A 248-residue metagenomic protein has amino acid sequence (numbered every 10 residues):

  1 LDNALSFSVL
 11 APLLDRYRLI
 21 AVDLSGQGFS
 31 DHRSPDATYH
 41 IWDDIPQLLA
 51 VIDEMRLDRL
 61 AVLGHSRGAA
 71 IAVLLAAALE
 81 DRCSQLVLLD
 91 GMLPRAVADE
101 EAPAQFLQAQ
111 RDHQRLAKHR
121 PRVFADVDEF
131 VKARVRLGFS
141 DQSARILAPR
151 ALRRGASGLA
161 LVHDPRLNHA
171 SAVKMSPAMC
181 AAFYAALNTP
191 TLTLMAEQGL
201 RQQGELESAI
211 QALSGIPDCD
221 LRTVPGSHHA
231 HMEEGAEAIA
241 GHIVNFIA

Functional and structural regions predicted by a protein language model:
L1-D31: Conserved HGGG/HGGXW glycine-rich cap/lid loop of the alpha/beta-hydrolase fold
S6-S8, S30-D36, V97-E100, G204-E205: Conserved catalytic-core motifs of eukaryotic protein kinase domains, centered on the activation segment
I20-L63, G241: Active-site loop/oxyanion-hole signature of alpha/beta-hydrolase fold enzymes
L57-A102: Conserved hydrolase catalytic core segment
L89-V123: A catalytic-pocket lid/entrance helix-loop region that shapes and gates access to the active site across common
V123-L200: Alpha/beta-hydrolase
A186-S227: Conserved loop-alpha-helix segment in the C-terminal half of the alpha/beta-hydrolase fold that carries the catalytic
V224-A236: Catalytic histidine-centered segment of alpha/beta-hydrolase-like enzymes
